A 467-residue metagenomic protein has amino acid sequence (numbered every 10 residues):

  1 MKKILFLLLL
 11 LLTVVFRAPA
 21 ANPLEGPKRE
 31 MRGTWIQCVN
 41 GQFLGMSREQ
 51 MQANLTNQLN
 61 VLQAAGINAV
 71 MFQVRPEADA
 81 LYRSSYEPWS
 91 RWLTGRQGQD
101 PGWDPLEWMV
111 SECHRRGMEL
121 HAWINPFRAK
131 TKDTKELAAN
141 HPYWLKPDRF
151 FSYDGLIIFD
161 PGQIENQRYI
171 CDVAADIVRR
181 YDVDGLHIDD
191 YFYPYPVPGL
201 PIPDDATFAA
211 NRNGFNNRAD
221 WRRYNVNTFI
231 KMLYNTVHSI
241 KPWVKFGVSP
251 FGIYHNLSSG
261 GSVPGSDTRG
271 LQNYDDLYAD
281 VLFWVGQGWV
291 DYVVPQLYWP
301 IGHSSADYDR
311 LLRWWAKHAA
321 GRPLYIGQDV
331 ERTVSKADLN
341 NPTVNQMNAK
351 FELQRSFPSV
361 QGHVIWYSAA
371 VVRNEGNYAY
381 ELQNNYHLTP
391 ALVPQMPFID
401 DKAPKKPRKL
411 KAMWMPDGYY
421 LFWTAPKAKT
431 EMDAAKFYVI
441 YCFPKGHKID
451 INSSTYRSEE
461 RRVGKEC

Functional and structural regions predicted by a protein language model:
R29, Q37, G41-E49, A53 (+3 more regions): Active-site-adjacent "subsite" loops/lids of carbohydrate-active enzymes
A53-A80, R180-D184, F283, W289: Catalytic domains of carbohydrate-active enzymes, especially glycoside hydrolases
A65-P101: Aromatic-lined carbohydrate-binding/catalytic grooves of carbohydrate-active enzymes
N68, R116, K146-W289, Y298: Polysaccharide-binding and catalytic clefts of secreted carbohydrate-active enzymes
Y278-S304, L312-W315, A319-F398: Substrate-binding cleft of secreted/luminal carbohydrate-active enzymes
N377-A434: Pro/Thr/Ser/Gly-rich low-complexity, intrinsically disordered linker/stalk tracts
P426-T455: Solvent-exposed loop/turn segments flanking beta-strands in beta-repeat/beta-sandwich domains
E460-C467: Conserved small/polar residues in nucleotide/adenosyl-binding loops
